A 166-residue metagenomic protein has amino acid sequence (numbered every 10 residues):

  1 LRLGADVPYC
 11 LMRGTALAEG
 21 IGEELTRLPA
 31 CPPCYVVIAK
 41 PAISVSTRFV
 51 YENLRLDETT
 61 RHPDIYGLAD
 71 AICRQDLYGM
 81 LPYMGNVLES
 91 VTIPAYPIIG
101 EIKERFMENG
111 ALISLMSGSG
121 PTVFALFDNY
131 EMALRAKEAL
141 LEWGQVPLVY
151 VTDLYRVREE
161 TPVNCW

Functional and structural regions predicted by a protein language model:
L1-G22: Gly/Ser-rich oxyanion-binding loop with an adjacent helix/lid that shapes the negatively charged ligand pocket
A18-I113, D128-V146, Y150-W166: Conserved, helical-rich catalytic subdomain that frames metal- and/or nucleotide-binding sites in enzyme alpha/beta
L115-M116, A125: Conserved SAM-binding loop
